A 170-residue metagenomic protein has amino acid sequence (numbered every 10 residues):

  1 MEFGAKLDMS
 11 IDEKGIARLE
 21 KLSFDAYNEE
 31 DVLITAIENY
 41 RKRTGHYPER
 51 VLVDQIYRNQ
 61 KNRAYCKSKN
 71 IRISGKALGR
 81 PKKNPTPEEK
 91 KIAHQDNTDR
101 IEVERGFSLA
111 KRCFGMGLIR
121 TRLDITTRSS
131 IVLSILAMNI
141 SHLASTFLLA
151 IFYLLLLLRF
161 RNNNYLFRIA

Functional and structural regions predicted by a protein language model:
M1-E49, V53-Q55, R63-Y65: Polybasic low-complexity intrinsically disordered regions
D8-S10, R18, L52, S74 (+3 more regions): Structured core elements
I11-A17, G45-H46, P81-K90, A110-G117: Short acidic (Asp/Glu) and glycine-rich catalytic loops that position anionic groups and cofactors
D12, A36-N39, R43, K69 (+4 more regions): Generic, well-ordered alpha-helical scaffold segments in large soluble proteins
D12-I16, S23-D25, I56-R58, L78-R80 (+2 more regions): Short, glycine-/Ser/Thr-/acidic-enriched flexible segments
N28-L33, P85, L156-L157: A short, polar/proline- and glycine-enriched secondary-structure boundary/capping micro-motif
T44-N97: An internal, acidic/charged active-site-proximal segment that coordinates divalent cations and/or engages
K91-A170: Basic, amphipathic alpha-helical segments enriched in Lys/Arg and hydrophobic/aromatic residues
